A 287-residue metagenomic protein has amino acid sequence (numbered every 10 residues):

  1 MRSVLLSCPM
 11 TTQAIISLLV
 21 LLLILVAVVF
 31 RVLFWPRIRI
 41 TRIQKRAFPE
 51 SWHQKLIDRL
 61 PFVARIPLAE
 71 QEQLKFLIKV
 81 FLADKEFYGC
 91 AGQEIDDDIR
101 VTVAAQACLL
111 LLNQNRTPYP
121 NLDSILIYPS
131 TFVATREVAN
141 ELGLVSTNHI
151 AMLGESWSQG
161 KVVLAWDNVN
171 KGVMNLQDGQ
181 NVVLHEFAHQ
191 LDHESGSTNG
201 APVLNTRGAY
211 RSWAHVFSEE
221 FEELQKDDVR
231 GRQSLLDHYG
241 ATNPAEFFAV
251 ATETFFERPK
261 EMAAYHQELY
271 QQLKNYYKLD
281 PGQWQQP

Functional and structural regions predicted by a protein language model:
M1-P9: N-terminal amphipathic/basic-hydrophobic helices that include classical n-h-c signal peptides and signal-anchor
P9-R39: N-terminal signal-anchor transmembrane alpha helix of single-pass membrane proteins, serving as the membrane-anchoring
V32-G92, D96: N-terminal topogenic membrane-targeting module
F34, A104-Y119, S124-Q177, S197-P287: Metalloprotease/metallohydrolase-associated module, dominated by Zn2+-dependent proteases
L60, A64, G89, Q93 (+2 more regions): Short, charged/polar micro-motifs that form catalytic or ligand-binding hotspots
P67, D178-E194, A249: Active-site recognition of the HExxH zinc-binding catalytic motif
I95-Q106: Short, structured protein-protein interaction patches enriched in aromatics and acidic/basic residues, typified by
